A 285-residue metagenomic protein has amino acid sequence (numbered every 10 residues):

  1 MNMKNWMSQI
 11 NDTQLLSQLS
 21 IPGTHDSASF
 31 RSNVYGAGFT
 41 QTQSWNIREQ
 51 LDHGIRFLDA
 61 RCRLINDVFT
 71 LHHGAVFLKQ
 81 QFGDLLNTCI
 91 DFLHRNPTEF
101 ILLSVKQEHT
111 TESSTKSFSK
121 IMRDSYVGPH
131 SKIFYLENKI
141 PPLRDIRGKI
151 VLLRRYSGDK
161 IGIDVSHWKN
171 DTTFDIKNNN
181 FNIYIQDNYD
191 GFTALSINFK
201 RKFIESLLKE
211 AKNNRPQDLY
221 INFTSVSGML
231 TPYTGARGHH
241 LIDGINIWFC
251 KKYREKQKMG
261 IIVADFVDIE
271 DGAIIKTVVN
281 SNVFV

Functional and structural regions predicted by a protein language model:
M1-F57, N66-R95, F100, I150 (+4 more regions): Long, acidic (Asp/Glu-rich), low-complexity accessory segments flanking structured domains
S44-N46, R61, Y126-H130, I176-N179 (+1 more regions): Glycine-rich loops and low-complexity Gly/Arg-rich segments that provide flexible linkers or classic glycine-based
C62-V68, H72-I140: Metal-dependent phosphodiesterase/phospholipase catalytic core, i.e., the His/Asp/Glu-rich active-site region
L103, P129-D145, N182-Y189, T224 (+1 more regions): A generic structural motif
V105-E108, R155-S157, F223-V226: Short, well-ordered beta-to-alpha junction loops that form the rim of enzyme active sites and present histidine/acidic
S113-M122, F134-I183: Metal-ion-coordinating, acidic/His-rich active-site neighborhoods of enzymes acting on phosphate-containing substrates
K120-E137, N178, A211-Q217, E255 (+1 more regions): Structural alpha-beta junctions
K169-M229: Acidic, glycine-rich loop-and-strand cores that form catalytic or ligand-binding grooves in diverse globular domains
